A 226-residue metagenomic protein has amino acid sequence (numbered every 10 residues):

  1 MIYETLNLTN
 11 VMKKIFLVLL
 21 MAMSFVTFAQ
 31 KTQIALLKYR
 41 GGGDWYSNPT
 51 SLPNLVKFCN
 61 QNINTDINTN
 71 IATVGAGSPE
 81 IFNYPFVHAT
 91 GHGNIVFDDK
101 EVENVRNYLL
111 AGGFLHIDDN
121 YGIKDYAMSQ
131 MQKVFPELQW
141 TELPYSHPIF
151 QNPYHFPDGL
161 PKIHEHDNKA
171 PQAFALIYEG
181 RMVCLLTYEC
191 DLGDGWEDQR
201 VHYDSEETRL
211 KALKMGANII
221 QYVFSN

Functional and structural regions predicted by a protein language model:
I2-I15: Positively charged n-region of N-terminal signal peptides that target proteins for export
I15-S24: Sec-dependent N-terminal signal peptides
A29-F86, T90-G93, D191-L192, D198-N226: Aromatic-Pro/Gly-enriched surface loop or interdomain linker that acts as a lid/target-recognition segment
Q30-T32, F82-P85, L110-F114, L138 (+1 more regions): Loop/turn elements at helix/coil->beta-strand transitions in domains of secreted/extracellular proteins
I34, F86-D125: Short alpha-beta junction capping motif
Y39-G43, H92-V96, F114, N120-D125 (+2 more regions): Solvent-exposed loop/turn segments at secondary-structure junctions within structured extracellular/periplasmic domains
A76-G77, K169-C184: Short, surface-exposed beta-strand/loop micro-motifs that present aromatic residues
S129-L160: Acidic, glycine-rich loop-and-strand cores that form catalytic or ligand-binding grooves in diverse globular domains
